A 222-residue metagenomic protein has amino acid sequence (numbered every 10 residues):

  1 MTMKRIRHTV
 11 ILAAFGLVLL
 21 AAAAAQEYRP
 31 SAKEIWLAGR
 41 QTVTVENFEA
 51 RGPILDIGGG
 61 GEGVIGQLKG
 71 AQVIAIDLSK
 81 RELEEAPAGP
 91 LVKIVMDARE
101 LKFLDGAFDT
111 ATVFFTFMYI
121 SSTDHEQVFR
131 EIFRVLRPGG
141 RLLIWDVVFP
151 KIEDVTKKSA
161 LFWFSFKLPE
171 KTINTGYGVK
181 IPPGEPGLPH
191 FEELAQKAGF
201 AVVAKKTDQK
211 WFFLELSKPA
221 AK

Functional and structural regions predicted by a protein language model:
L12-L19: Bacterial N-terminal signal peptides
K33-G52: Conserved alpha-helix/loop element of class I SAM-dependent methyltransferases that forms part of the SAM/SAH-binding
L55-E100: Class I SAM-dependent methyltransferase SAM/SAH-binding core
V64, W145-A198, V203-K205: C-terminal alpha-helical "lid/dimerization" subdomain adjacent to the S-adenosyl-L-methionine
R99-A111: A short acidic, Gly/Pro-enriched loop at the edge of an enzyme's catalytic core that lines a small-molecule cofactor
T110-D124: A short SAM/SAH-binding and catalytic strip from SAM-dependent methyltransferases
E126-P138: A short glycine-rich, Lys/Arg-flanked "PGG" loop and its adjoining helix->strand segment in the class I
A198-K222: Core SAM-dependent methyltransferase catalytic element
